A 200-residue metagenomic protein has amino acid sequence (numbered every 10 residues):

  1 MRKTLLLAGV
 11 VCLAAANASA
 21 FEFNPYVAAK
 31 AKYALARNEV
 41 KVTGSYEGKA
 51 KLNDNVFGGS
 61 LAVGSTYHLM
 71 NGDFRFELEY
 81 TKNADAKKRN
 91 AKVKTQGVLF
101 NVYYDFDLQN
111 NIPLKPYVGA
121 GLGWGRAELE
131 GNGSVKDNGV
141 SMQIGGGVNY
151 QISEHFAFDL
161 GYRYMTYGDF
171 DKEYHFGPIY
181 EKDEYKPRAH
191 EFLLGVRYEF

Functional and structural regions predicted by a protein language model:
M1-N24: Cleavable N-terminal export/targeting peptides
S19-Y67, L122, E191-E199: Short glycine/proline- and aromatic-enriched beta-strand/turn motifs that initiate or cap beta-hairpins
F21-V27, Y33-L35, E39-K41, L52 (+5 more regions): Transmembrane beta-barrel domains of bacterial outer-membrane proteins
N38-V42, Y80-A86, I152-F200: Predominantly the C-terminal beta-signal and adjacent terminal strand-loop region of outer-membrane beta-barrel
Y46-N55, K88-Q96, G133-V140, E181-A189: Replace "Gram-negative outer membrane beta-barrel proteins" with "bacterial and organellar outer membrane beta-barrel
G59-E130, H190-F200: Gram-negative (and chloroplast) outer-membrane scaffold detector with strong preference for beta-barrel transmembrane
V98-F100, V118-G123, N138-V148, R163: Hydrophobic alpha-helical segments of small multi-pass membrane proteins
E130-G131, D171: Conserved catalytic-core motifs of eukaryotic protein kinase domains, centered on the activation segment
